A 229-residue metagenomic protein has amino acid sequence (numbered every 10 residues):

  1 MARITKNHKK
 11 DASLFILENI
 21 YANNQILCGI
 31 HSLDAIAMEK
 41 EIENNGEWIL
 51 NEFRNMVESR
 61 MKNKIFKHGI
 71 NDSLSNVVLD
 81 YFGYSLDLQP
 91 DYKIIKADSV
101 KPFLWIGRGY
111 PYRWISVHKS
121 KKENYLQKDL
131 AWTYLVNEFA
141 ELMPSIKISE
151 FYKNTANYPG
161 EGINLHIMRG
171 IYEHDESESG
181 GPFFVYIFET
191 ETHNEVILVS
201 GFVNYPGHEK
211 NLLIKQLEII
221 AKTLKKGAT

Functional and structural regions predicted by a protein language model:
M1-G29, A140-N194, H208-E209, E218 (+2 more regions): Signature of long, low-cysteine stretches enriched in small and polar/charged residues
I30, A37-K64, Y92, V196-T229: Surface-exposed amphipathic alpha-helical segments
H31-D34, G109-P111, K119-E123, Y172-E173 (+1 more regions): Short, flexible beta-strand-to-coil junctions
S32-D34, K40, N44-N51, F82-Y84 (+1 more regions): Contiguous hydrophobic, core-forming segments of folded domains
L50, R54-N76, P102-Y112: Charge-rich, low-complexity N-terminal segments
N55-D72, L142-T155, T229: Short glycine-rich, low-complexity/disordered patches
F66-K96, K222: N-terminal "mature-domain start" segment
Q89-L142: Secretory pathway targeting signatures of secreted, lumenal, and periplasmic proteins
